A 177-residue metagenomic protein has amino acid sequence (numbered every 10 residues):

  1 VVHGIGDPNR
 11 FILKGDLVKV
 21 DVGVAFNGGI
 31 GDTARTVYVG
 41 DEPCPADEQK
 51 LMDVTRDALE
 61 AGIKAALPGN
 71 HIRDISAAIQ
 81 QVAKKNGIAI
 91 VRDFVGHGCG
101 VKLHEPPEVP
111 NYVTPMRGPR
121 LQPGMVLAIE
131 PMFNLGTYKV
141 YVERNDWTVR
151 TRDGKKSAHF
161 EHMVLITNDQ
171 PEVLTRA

Functional and structural regions predicted by a protein language model:
V1-A177: Active-site neighborhoods and metal-handling regions in enzymes and metal-associated proteins
